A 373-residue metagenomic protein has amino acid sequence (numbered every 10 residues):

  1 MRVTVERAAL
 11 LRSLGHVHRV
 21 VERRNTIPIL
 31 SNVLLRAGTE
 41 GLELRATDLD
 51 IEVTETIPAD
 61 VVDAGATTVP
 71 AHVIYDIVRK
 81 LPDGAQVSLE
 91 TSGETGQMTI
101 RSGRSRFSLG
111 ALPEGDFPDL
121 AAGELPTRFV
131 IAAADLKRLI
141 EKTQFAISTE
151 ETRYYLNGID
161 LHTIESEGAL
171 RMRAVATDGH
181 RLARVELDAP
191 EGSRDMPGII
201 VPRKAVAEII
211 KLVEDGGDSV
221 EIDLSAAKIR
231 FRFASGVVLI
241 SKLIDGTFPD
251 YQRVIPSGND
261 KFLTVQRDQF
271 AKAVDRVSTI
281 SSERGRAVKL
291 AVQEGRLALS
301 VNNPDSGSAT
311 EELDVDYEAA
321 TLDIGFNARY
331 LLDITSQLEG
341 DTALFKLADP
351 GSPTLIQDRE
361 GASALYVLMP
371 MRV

Functional and structural regions predicted by a protein language model:
M1-V373: Structural preference for solvent-exposed beta-strand-turn elements and adjacent flexible terminal/loop segments within
